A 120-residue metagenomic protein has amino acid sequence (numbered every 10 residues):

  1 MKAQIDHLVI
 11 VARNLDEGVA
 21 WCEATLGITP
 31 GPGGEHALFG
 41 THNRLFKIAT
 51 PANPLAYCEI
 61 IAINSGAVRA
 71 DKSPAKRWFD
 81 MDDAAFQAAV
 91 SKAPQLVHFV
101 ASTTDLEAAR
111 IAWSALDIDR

Functional and structural regions predicted by a protein language model:
M1-I5, I10-T29, T41, I48-R120: Glyoxalase I/VOC metalloenzyme domain signal
T29-A37: Conserved catalytic-core motifs of GNAT/GCN5-like acyltransferases
A37-N43: Beta-rich nucleic-acid/ligand-interaction surfaces
